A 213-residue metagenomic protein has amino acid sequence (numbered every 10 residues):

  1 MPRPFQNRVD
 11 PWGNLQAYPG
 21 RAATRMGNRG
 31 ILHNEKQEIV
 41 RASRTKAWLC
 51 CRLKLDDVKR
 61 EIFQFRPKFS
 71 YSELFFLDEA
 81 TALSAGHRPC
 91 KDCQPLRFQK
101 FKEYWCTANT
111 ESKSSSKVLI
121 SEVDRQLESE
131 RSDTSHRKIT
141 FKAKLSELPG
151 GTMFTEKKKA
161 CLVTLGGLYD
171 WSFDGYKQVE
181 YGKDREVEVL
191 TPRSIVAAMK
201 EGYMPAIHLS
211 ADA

Functional and structural regions predicted by a protein language model:
M1-A213: Mature, structured domains enriched in cysteine- and short glycine motifs
